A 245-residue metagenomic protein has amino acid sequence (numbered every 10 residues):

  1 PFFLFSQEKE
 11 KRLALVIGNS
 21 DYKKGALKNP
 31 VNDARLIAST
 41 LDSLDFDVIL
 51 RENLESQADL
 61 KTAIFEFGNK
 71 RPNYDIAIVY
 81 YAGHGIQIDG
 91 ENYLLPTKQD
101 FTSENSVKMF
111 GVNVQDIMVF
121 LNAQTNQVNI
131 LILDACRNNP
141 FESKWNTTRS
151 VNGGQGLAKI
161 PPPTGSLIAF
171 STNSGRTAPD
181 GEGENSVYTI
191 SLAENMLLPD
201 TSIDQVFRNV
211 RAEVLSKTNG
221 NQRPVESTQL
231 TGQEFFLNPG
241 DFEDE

Functional and structural regions predicted by a protein language model:
F2-E245: Cysteine endopeptidase catalytic domains of the caspase/legumain-like
